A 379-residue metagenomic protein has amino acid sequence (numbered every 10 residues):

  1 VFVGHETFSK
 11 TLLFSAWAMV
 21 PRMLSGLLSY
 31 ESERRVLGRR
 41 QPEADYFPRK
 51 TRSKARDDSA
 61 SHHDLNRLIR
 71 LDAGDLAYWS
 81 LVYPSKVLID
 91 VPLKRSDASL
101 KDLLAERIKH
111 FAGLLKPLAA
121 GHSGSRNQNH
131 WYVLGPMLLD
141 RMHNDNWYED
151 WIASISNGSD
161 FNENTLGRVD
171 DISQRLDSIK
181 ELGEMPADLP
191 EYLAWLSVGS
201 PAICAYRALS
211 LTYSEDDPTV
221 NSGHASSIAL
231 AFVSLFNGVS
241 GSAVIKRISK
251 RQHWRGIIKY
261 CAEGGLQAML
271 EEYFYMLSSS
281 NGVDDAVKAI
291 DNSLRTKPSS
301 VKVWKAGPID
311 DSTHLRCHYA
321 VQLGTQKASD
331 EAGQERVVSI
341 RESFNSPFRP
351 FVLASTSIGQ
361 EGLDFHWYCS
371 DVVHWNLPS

Functional and structural regions predicted by a protein language model:
V1-D371, P378-S379: Helicase motor interdomain insertion/brace
